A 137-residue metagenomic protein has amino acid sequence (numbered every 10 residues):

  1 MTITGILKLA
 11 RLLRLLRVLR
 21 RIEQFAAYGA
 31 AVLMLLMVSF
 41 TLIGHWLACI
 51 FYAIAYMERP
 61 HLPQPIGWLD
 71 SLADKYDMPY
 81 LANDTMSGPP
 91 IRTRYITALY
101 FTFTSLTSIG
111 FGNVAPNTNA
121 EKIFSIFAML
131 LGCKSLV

Functional and structural regions predicted by a protein language model:
M1-A10, V32-G44, A48, D84-V137: Pore domain of cation channels
M1-T4, L9-A82: Pore-domain transmembrane helices of cation channels
